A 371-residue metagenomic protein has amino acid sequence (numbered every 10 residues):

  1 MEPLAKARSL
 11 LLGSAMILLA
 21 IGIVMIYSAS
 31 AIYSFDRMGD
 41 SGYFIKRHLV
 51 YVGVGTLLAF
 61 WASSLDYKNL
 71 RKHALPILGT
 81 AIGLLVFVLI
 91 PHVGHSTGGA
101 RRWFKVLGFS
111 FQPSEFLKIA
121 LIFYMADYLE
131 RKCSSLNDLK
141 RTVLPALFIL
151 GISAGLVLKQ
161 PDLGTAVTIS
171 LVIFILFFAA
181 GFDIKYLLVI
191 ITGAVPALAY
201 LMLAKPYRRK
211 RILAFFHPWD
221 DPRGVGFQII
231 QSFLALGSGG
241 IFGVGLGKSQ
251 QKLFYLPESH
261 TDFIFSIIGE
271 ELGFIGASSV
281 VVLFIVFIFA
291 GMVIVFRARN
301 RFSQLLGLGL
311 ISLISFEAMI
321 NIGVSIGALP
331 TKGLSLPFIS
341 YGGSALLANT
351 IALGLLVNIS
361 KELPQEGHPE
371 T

Functional and structural regions predicted by a protein language model:
M1, N321-T371: A juxtamembrane structural motif centered on a specific transmembrane helix
M1-M16: N-terminal membrane topogenic signal
L12-A20, V24-S28, R37-Q228, S266-V324 (+2 more regions): Hydrophobic alpha-helical transmembrane segments of multi-pass inner membrane proteins, especially in bacterial systems
S28-A31, S249, S340: Short linear Ser/Thr-Pro motifs
A31-I32, S259, S315: Transmembrane-helix terminus/interface motifs of multi-pass secondary transporters
L107-L117, K159-P161, G240-G245, L334-A348: Glycine/serine-rich anion-binding loops at beta->alpha junctions that coordinate negatively charged ligand groups
A214, P218-F265, L272-G276: TM-adjacent membrane-interface loops and short helices in multi-pass inner/ER membrane proteins
H260-T261, F265-G269, G343-I351: Hydrophobic alpha-helical transmembrane segments and immediately flanking/interface helices in integral membrane
